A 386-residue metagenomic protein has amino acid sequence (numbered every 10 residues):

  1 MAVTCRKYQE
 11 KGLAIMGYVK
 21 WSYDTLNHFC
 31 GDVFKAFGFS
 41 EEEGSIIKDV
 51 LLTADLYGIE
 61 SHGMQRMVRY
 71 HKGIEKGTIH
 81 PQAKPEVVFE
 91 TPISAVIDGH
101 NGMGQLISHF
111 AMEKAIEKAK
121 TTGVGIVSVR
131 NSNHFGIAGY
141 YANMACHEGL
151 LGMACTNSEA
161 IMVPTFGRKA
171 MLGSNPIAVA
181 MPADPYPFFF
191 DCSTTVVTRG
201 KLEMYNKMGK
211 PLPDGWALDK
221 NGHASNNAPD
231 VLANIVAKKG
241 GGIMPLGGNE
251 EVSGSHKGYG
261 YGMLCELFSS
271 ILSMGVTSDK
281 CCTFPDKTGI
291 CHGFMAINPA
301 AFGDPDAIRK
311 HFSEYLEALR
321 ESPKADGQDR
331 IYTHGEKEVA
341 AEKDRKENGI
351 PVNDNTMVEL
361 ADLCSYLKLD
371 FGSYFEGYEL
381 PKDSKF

Functional and structural regions predicted by a protein language model:
V3-I15: Short, Lys/Arg-enriched N-terminal segments with co-localized hydrophobic residues within the first ~10-30 amino acids
G12-Y23, H28-I47, L52-T53, E60-P81 (+3 more regions): Acidic, glycine/proline-rich low-complexity segments that act as flexible tails and inter-domain linkers
G17-F29, L267, L272, T277-F386: Catalytic-core signal marking the mid-to-C-terminal active-site face
H62-I116: Active-site cofactor/substrate anionic-group-binding motifs, chiefly glycine- and Lys/Arg-rich phosphate-binding loops
P92-D184, C192-S193: A generic, well-ordered mixed alpha/beta core segment in the N-terminal half of proteins
M162-V236: Phosphate/diphosphate-binding glycine-rich loops and adjacent basic-rich segments that engage nucleotide
P211-C281: Secondary-shell segments that build the walls of catalytic and ion/ligand-binding clefts
